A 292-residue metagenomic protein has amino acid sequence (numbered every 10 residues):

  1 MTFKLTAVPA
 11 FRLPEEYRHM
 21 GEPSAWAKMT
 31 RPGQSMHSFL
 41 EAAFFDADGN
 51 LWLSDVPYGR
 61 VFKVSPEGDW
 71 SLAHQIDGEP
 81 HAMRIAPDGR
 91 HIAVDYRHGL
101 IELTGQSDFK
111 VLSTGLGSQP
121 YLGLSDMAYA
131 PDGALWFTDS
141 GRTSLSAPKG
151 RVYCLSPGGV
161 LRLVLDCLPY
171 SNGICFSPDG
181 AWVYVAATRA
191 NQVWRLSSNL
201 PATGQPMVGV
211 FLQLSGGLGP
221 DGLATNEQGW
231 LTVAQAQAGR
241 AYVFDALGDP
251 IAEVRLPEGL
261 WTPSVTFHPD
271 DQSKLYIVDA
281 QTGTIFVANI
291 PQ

Functional and structural regions predicted by a protein language model:
M1-S24, S144-K149: Blade/loop signatures of beta-propeller domains
R12-R60: Beta-strand-rich domains and repeat architectures in extracellular enzymes and scaffolds, especially beta-propellers
A25-G33, G68-H74, K110-G117, V160-D166 (+2 more regions): A short beta-strand motif characteristic of beta-propeller blades
M29-D48, I76-G99, G117-L135, R142-T143 (+5 more regions): Beta-rich, blade/repeat-based domains predominating in secreted/periplasmic proteins but also intracellular
V56-P57, Y96, T143-K149, T188-A190 (+2 more regions): Short, solvent-exposed loop/turn segments at conserved positions within beta-propeller repeat blades
R60-F62, G99-I101, R151-Y153, Q192-W194 (+2 more regions): A short loop-to-beta-strand structural motif that recurs across blades of beta-propeller domains
L196-T203, N289-Q292: Short loop/turn segments immediately following beta-strands, especially the blade-tip and inter-blade linker loops
Q237-Q292: C-terminal closing repeat unit and adjoining cap/tail of repeat-based domains
